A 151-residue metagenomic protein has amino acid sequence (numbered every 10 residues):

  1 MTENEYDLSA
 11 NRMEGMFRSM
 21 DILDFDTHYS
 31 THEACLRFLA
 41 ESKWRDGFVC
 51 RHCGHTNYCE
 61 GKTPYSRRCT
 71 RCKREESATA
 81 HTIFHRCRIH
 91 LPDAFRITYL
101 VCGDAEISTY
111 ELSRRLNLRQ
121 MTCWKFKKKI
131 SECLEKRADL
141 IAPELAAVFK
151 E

Functional and structural regions predicted by a protein language model:
M1-E151: Residue-level recognition of single "structural anchor" positions that define or cap local secondary structure
